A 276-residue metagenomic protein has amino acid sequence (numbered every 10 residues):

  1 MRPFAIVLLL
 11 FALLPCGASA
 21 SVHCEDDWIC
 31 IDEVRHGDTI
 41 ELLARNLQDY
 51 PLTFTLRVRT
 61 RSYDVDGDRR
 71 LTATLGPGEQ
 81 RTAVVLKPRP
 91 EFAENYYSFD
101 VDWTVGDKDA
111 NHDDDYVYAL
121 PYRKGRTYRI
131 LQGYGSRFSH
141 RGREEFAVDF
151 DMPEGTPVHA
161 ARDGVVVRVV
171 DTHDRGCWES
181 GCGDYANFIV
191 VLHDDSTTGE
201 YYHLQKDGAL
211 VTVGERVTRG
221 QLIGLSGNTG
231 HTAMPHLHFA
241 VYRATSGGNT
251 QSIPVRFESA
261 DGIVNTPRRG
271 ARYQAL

Functional and structural regions predicted by a protein language model:
A5-P15: Bacterial N-terminal signal peptides
L43-Y50: Asparagine-centered strand-capping/turn motif at beta-strand->loop junctions
Y50-V58, A160: Short, hydrophobic/aromatic beta-strand segments
R61-R70: Short beta-strand and strand-turn-strand segments in soluble, beta-rich domains
T74-P77, T82-Y185: Surface-exposed, glycine-biased beta-strand/turn segments
D115-K124, L131, E179, A209-T218 (+1 more regions): Acidic, glycine-rich catalytic/binding loops that coordinate metals and/or anionic ligands
P157-R168, L210-S226: Short, well-structured beta-strand-loop connectors
A161-K206, L210, P235: Zn2+-dependent peptidoglycan hydrolase active-site motif and core
